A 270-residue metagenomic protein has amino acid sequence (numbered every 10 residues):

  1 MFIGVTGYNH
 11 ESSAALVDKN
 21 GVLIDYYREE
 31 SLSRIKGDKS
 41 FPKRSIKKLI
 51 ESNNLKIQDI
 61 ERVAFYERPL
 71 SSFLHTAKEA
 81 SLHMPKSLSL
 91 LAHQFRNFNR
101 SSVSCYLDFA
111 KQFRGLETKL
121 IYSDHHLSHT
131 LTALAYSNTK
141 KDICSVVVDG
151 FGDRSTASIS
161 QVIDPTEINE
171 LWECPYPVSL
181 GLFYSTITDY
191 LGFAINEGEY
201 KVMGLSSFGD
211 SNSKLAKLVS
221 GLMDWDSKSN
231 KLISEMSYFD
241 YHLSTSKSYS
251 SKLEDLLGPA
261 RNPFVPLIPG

Functional and structural regions predicted by a protein language model:
M1-G270: Short acidic/glycine-rich loops and adjacent helix/strand connectors that line catalytic pockets where negatively
